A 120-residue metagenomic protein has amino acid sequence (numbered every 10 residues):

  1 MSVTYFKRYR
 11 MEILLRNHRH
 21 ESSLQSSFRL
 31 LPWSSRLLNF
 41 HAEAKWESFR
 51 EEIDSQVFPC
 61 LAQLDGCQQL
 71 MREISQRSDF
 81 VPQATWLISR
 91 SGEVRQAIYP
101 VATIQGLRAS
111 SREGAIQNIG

Functional and structural regions predicted by a protein language model:
M1-S35: Acyl-donor-binding surface of acyltransferase catalytic domains
Y5-Y9, A84-W86, R112-G114: Short beta-strand micro-motifs in enzyme catalytic cores
Y9-I13, W86-I88, P100, G106: Short beta-strand element of the conserved SAM-dependent methyltransferase core
H20-S22, E93-A97: Short, solvent-exposed loop/turn segments that connect beta-strands within catalytic domains and beta-strand-rich
S26, A84, Q96, A102: Short beta-strand or tight-loop elements that sit immediately N-terminal to catalytic metal-binding acidic residues
R29-E43, F49-S55: A short beta-loop-alpha structural element at the N-terminal edge of CoA-dependent acyl/N-acetyltransferase catalytic
P59-V94: Active-site rim helix/loop that mediates acceptor-substrate recognition in acyltransferases
P100, Q105-G120: Conserved acetyl-CoA binding element of GNAT-fold acetyltransferases
